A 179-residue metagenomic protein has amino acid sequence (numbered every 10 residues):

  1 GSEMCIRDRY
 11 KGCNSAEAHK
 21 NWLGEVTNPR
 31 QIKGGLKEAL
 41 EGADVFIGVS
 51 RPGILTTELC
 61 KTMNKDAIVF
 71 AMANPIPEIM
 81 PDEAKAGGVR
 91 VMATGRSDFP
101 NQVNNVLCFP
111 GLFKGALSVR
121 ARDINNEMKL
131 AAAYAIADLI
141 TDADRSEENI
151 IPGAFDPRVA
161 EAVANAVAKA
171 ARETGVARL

Functional and structural regions predicted by a protein language model:
G1-I6: Short, small-residue-biased leader/transition segments that mark boundaries at the very start of proteins
D8-G12: Active-site phosphate/pyrophosphate-binding segments
C13-T62: A structured beta-alpha segment of the ubiquitous adenosine-cofactor-binding alpha/beta core
A18-H19, A67-V69: Active/binding-pocket-proximal capping segment
D44-V45, I68, V91: Short, Asp-centered acidic motifs that coordinate Mg2+ and/or phosphate in catalytic or ligand-binding sites
G48, F70-A71: Structural recognition of the conserved hydrophobic beta-strand(s) that form the central parallel beta-sheet of P-loop
C60-D66, A84-G88: Short, conserved loop/helix-junction motifs that constitute active-site signature segments in enzyme catalytic cores
A71-L179: Adenosine-phosphate binding glycine-rich loop
